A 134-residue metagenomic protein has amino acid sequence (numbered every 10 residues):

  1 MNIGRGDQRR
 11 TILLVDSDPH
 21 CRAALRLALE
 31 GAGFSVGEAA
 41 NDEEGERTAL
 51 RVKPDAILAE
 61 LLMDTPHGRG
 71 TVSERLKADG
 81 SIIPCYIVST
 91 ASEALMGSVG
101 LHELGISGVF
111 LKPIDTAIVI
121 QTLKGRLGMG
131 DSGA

Functional and structural regions predicted by a protein language model:
M1-P19, K77-A78, L111, D115-A134: Non-catalytic signal-transmission and effector/linker regions of two-component phosphorelay proteins
V15-D16, A39, I57: Conserved sequence signature across two-component system core domains
S17, I87-E93, P113: Conserved active-site segment of CheY-like receiver
P19-G37, L104: Two-component/phosphorelay signaling modules centered on CheY-like receiver
E38-R47, G68-R69: Helix N-cap/capping motif at the beta->alpha junctions
L50-V52, R75-I83, L104: Conserved phosphotransfer cores of two-component systems
V52-M63: Active-site beta3 strand of CheY-like receiver
H67-T71, A78, A91-V109, A117 (+1 more regions): Alpha4 helix (beta4-alpha4-beta5 surface) of REC/receiver domains from two-component response regulators
